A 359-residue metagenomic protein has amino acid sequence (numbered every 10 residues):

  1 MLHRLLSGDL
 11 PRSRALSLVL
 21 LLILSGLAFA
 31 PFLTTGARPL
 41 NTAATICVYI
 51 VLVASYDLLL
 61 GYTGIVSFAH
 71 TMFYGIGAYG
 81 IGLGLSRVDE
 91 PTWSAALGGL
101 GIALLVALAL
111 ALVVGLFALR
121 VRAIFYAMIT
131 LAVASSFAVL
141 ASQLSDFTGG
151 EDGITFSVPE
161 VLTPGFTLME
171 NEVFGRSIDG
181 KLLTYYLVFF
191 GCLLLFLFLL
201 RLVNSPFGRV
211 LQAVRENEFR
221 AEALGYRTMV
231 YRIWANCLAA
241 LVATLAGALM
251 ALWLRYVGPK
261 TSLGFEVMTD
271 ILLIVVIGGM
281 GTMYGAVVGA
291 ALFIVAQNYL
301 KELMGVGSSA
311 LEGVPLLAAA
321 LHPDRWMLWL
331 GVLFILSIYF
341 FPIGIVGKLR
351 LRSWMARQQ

Functional and structural regions predicted by a protein language model:
M1-Q359: Transmembrane alpha-helices and adjacent helix-loop boundaries
